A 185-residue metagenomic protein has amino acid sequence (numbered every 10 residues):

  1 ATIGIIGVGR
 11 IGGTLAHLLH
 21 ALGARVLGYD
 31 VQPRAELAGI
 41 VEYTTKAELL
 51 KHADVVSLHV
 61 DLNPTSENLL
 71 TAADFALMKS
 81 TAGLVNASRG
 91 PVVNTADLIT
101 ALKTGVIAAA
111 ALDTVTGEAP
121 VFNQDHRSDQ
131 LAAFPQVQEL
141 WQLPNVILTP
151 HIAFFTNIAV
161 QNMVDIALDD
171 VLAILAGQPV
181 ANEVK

Functional and structural regions predicted by a protein language model:
A1-S80: Rossmann-like dinucleotide/phosphate-binding beta-alpha-beta segment
G7, S88-R89: NAD(P)H cofactor-binding loop motif with strongest signal on the N-terminal glycine-rich segment
T81, R89-K185: Rossmann-like dinucleotide-binding domain for NAD(H)/NADP(H)
V85: Glycine-rich nucleotide-phosphate-binding loops and adjacent flexible coil segments
